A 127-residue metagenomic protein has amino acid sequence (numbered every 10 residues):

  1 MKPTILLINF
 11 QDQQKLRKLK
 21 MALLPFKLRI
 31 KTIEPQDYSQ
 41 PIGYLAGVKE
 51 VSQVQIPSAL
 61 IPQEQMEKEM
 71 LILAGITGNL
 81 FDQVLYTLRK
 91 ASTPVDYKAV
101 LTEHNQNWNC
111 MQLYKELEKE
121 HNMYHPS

Functional and structural regions predicted by a protein language model:
M1-V51: N-terminal, charge-rich interaction modules
T4, K15-M21, P25-L28, F81-P126: Helix-rich interaction surfaces within compact, conserved domain-sized segments that mediate assembly or partner
F10-Q11, I76, N105: Structured loop/turn residues at secondary-structure junctions
Q36-P41, Q63-E64, L101-Q106: Short C-terminal domain-edge/linker segments immediately following a structured domain
L45-K68: Short, structured active-site "lid" loops
A46-S52, L71-T77, C110-K119: Noncatalytic linker/hinge segments flanking ATPase motor cores
L60-A91: Mid-chain, well-packed structural core segment of small domains
